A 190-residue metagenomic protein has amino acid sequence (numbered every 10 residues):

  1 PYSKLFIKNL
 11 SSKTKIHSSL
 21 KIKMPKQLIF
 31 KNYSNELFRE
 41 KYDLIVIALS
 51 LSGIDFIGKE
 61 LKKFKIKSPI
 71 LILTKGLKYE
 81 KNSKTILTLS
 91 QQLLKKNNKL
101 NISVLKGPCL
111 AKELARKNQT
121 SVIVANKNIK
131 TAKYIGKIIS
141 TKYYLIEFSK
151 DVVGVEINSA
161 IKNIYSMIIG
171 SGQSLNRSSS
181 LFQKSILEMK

Functional and structural regions predicted by a protein language model:
P1-I22: NAD(P)-binding Rossmann-fold cofactor-contacting core
P1-Y2, K75, K127: Cofactor-binding loop segments of dinucleotide-utilizing enzymes, especially the Rossmann-like FAD- and NAD(P)+-binding
S3-N9, Y79-N82, A132: Short, charged/polar "capping" segments at the starts of alpha-helices and the immediately preceding loops
I7, I54, I86-S90, A132 (+2 more regions): A general structural signal for well-ordered alpha-helical segments in protein cores
I22-F30, S174-S180: Short, basic, helix/turn surface patches
M24-K117, I135: Rossmann-like NAD(P)(H) cofactor-binding subdomain of soluble oxidoreductases
K96-N101, Q119-K190: Internal alpha-helical scaffold of NAD(P)-dependent oxidoreductase catalytic cores
